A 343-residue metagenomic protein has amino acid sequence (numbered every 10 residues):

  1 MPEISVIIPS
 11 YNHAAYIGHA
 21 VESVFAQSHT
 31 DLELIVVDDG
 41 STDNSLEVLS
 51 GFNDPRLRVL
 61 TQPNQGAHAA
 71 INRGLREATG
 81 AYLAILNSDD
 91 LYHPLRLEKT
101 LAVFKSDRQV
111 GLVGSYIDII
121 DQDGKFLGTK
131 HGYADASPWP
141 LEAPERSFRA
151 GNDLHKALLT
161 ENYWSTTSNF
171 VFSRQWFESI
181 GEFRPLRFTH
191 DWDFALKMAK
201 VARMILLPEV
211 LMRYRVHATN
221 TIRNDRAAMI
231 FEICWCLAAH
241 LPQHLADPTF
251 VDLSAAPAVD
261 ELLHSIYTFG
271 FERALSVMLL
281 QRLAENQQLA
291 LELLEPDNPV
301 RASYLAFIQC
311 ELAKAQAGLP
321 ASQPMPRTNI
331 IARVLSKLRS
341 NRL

Functional and structural regions predicted by a protein language model:
P2-S5, S23, E33, D193: Cell-envelope/extracellular polymer assembly enzymes that use nucleotide-activated donors
I4-Y16, A20, Q27-S28, V37: A conserved hydrophobic helix/loop-capping motif in glycosyltransferases and polysaccharide synthases
S23, T30, D38-E47, Q65 (+1 more regions): A conserved acidic beta->alpha catalytic loop
Q62-A78, S88, K99: Glycine-rich, basic loop-to-helix element that forms the pyrophosphate-binding segment of sugar-nucleotide handling
R76, H93, Y133-L237, P248-A255: Conserved nucleotide-sugar donor-binding catalytic segment
L83: Short aromatic/hydrophobic "clamp" motif used to bind/position activated sugar donors
L95-P138: Conserved donor NDP-sugar-binding/catalytic core segment of glycosyltransferases
D193, K200, R215-L343: C-terminal subregions of glycosyltransferases and related glycan-biosynthesis enzymes
